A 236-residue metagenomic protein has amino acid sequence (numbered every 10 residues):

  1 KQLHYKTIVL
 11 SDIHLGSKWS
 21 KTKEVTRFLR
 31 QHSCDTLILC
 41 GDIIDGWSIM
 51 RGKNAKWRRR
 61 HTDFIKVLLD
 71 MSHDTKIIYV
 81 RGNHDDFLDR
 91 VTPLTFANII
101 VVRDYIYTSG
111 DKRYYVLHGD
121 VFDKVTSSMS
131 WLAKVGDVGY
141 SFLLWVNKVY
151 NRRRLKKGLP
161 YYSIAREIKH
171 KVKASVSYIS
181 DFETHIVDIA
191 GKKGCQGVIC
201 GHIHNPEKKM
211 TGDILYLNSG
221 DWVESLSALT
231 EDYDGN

Functional and structural regions predicted by a protein language model:
L3-K6, S17-S109: Core catalytic region of metal-dependent phosphoesterases/phosphodiesterases, especially metallo-beta-lactamase-like
K6-H14, I49-K53, E167-A174: Short, basic, glycine/proline-bearing loop/turn elements
I8, I38, I78-V80, Y115 (+2 more regions): Hydrophobic/aromatic beta-strand patches that form the interior of the parallel beta-sheet core in alpha/beta enzyme
V9, L39, T108-S109, M210 (+1 more regions): Generic beta-strand structural signal
D12, L37, D42, L68 (+5 more regions): Divalent metal-coordination and catalytic microenvironments
H14-G16, S20, D85, H204 (+1 more regions): Short beta->alpha connector loops
T95-R103, R113-Y115, D120, K124-L132 (+2 more regions): Conserved beta-sheet core of the metallophosphoesterase superfamily
L117-F182: Active-site-proximal loop/helix segment associated with metal-binding centers of metalloenzymes
